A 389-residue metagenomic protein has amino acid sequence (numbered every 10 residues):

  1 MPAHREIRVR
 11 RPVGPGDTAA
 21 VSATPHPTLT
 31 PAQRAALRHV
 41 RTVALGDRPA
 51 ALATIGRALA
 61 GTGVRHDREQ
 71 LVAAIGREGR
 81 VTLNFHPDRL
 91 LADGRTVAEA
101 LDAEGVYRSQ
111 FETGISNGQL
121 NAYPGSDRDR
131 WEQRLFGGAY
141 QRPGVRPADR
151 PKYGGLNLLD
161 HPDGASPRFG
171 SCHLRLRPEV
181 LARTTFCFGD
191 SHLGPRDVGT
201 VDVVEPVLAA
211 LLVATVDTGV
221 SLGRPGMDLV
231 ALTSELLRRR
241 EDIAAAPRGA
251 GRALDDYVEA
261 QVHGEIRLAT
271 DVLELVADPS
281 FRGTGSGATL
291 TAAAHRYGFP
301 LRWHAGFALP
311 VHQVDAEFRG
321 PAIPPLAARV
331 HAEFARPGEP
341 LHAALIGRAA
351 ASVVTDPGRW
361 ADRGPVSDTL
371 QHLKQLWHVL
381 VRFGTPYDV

Functional and structural regions predicted by a protein language model:
M1-T30: Actinobacteria-biased recognition of intrinsically disordered, low-complexity terminal regions
A23-P87, G105, S109-R134, P162 (+1 more regions): Active-site-proximal loop/hinge segments that shape catalytic or ion-binding/gating pockets
E78-R80, R150-G155, F169-H173, V272: Extracellular structured ligand-interaction cores
L90-G94: Short N-terminal binding/cap micro-motifs at the start of the first secondary-structure element
T96-E104: Short, polar loop/linker segments at the starts of domains and inter-domain junctions
E132-G144: A conserved donor-nucleotide-binding helix/loop in the catalytic core of Leloir-type glycosyltransferases
P143-A165: Extended catalytic/binding region for NAD+/ADP-ribose chemistry, centered on the ART fold
